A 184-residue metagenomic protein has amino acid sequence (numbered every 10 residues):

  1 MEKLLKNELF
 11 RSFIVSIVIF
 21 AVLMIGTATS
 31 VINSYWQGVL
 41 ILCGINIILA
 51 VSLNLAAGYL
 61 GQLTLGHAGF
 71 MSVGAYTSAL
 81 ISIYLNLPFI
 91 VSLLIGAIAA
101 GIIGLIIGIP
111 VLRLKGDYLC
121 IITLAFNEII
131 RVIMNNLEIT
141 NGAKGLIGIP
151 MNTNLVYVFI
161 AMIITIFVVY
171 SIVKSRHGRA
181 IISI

Functional and structural regions predicted by a protein language model:
M1-I184: Transmembrane alpha-helices and adjacent helix-loop boundaries
